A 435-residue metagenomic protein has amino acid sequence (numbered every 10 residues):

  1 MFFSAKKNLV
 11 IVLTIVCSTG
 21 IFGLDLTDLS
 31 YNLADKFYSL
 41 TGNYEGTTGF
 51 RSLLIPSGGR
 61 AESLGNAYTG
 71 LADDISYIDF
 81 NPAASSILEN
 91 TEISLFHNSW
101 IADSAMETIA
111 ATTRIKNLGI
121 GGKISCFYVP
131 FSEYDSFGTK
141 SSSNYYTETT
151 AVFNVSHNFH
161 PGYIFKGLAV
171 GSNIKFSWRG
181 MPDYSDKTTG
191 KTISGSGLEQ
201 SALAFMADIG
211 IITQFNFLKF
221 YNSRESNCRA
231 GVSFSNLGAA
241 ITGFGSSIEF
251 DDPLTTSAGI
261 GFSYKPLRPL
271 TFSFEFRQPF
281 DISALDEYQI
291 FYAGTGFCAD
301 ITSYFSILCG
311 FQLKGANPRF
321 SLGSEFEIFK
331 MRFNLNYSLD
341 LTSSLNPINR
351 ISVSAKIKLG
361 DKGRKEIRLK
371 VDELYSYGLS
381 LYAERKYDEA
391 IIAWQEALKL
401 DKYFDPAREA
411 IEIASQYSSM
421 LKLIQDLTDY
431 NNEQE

Functional and structural regions predicted by a protein language model:
F2-V10: Bacterial N-terminal signal peptides that target proteins for export
V10-G20: Bacterial N-terminal signal peptides
L24-G65, M106-A110, R114-K399, Y403-S419 (+1 more regions): Outer-membrane beta-barrel porins/channels
N66-Y68, T91-A102: Short strand-turn segments of transmembrane beta-barrel domains in outer membranes, especially the first one or two
S76-S85: N-terminal periplasmic accessory domains that precede and gate Gram-negative outer-membrane beta-barrel machines
I424, N431-E435: Extended non-globular C-terminal regions
